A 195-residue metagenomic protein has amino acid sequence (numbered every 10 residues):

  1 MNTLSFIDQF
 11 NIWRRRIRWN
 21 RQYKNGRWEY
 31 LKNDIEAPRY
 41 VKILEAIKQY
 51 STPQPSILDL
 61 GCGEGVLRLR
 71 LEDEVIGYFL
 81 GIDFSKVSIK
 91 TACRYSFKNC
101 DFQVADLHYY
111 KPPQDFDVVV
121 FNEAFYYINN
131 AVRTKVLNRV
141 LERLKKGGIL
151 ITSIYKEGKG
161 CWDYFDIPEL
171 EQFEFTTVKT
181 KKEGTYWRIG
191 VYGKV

Functional and structural regions predicted by a protein language model:
M1-K111, I128-E142, I149-V195: Class I (Rossmann-like) S-adenosyl-L-methionine-dependent methyltransferase catalytic domain, capturing the SAM-binding
K111-V119: A short acidic, Gly/Pro-enriched loop at the edge of an enzyme's catalytic core that lines a small-molecule cofactor
V118-A131: A short SAM/SAH-binding and catalytic strip from SAM-dependent methyltransferases
